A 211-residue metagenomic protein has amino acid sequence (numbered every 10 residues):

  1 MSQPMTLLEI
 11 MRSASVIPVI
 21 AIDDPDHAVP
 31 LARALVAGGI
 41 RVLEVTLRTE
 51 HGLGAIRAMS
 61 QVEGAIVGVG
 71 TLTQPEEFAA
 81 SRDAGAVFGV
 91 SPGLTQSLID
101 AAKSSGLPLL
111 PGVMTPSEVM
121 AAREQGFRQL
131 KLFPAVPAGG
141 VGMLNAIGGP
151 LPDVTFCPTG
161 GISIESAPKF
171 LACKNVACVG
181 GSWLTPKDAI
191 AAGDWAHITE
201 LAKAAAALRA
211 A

Functional and structural regions predicted by a protein language model:
M1, D23, M114-M120, E124 (+2 more regions): Alpha/beta catalytic cores of nucleotide-metabolism and tRNA/nucleoside-modifying enzymes
M1-V87, S104, I164-E165, A172 (+1 more regions): Conserved N-terminal beta1-alpha1 strand-loop-helix module at the mouth
A21-D23, V69-P75, S91-T95, P111-P116 (+2 more regions): Glycine-rich beta-to-alpha transition loops that act as phosphate-gripper elements at the mouths of alpha/beta enzyme
G39-R41, V62-A65, D83-G89, K103-L110 (+3 more regions): Glycine-enriched alpha-helix->loop->beta-strand junction motifs that scaffold or abut catalytic
L43-L47, G68-V69, S91, G112 (+2 more regions): Short beta-strand segments at enzyme active-site cores
E50-G52, P75-E76, S97-L98, S117-V119 (+3 more regions): Short secondary-structure capping/turn micro-motifs that flank functional sites
F88-A101, K131-V141, K174-H197: Glycine-rich phosphate-binding active-site loops on the catalytic face of alpha/beta enzymes
T95-Q129, F133-A138: Histidine/lysine/aspartate-rich catalytic loop segments that bind and position anionic ligands
